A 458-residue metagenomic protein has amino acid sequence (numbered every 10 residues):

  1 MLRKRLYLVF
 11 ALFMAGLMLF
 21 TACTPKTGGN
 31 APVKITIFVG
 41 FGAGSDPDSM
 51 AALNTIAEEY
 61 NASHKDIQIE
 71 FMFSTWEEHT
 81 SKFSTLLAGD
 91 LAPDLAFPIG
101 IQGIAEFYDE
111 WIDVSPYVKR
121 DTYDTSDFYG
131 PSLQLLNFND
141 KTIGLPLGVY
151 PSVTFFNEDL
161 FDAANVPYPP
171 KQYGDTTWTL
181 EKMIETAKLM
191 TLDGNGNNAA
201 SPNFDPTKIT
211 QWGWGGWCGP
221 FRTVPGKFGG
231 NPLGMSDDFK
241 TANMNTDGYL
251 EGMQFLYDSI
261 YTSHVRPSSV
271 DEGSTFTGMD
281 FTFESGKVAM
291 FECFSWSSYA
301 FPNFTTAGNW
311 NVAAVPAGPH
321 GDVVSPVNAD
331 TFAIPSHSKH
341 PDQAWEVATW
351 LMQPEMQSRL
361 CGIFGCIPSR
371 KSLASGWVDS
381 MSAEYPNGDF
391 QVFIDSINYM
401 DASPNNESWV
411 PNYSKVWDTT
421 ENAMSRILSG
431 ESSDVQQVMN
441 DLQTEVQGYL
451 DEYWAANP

Functional and structural regions predicted by a protein language model:
L2-R3, Y7-A11, A15, F20-Y108 (+9 more regions): Conserved N-terminal structural module of periplasmic/extracytoplasmic solute-binding proteins
Q68, D140, T262-H264, N303-S369 (+1 more regions): Extracytoplasmic/periplasmic substrate-recognition and gating elements
F73-K82, G174-K182, S268-E284: Short helix-initiation/N-cap motifs at beta->coil->alpha
T75, I99-V153, E181, A200-T207 (+3 more regions): Hinge/lid segment of periplasmic solute-binding proteins
S115-F128, K171-D175, N203-T207, W212 (+5 more regions): Short, solvent-exposed loop/beta-turn-alpha elements that line the ligand-binding surface or hinge of extracytoplasmic
N139-L147, S152, T179-A242, V288: Extracytoplasmic/periplasmic solute-binding protein
T186-A187, D237-G273, V315: Glycine-centered hinge/linker elements that transmit conformational signals in sensory and ligand-binding systems
N387-E445: C-terminal capping/gating helix-and-loop segments adjacent to ligand/active sites or protein-protein/ligand interfaces
